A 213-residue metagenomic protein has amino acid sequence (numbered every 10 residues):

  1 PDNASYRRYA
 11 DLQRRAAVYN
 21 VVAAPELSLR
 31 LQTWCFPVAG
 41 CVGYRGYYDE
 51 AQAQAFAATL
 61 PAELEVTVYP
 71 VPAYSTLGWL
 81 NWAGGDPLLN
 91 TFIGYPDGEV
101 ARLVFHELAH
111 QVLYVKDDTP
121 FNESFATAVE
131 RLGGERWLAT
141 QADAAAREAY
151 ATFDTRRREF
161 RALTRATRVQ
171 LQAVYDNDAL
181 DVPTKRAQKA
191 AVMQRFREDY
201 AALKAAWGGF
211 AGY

Functional and structural regions predicted by a protein language model:
D2-R158, V169-Q172: Acidic/His-rich structured neighborhood in mature extracellular/periplasmic domains
R165-Y213: Pan-zinc metallopeptidase signature
